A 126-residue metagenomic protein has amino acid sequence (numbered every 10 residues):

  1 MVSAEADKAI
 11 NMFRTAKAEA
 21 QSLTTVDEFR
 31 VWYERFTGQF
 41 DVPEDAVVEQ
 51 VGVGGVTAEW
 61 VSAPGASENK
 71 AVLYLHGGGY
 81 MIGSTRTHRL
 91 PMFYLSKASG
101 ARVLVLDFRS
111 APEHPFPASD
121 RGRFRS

Functional and structural regions predicted by a protein language model:
M1-A66: A glycine/proline-hinged amphipathic helix-loop "lid/cap" segment that gates access to hydrophobic ligand pockets
A58, L75-H76, V105-F108: Short beta-strands and strand-loop turn motifs
E59-S62, R89-Y94: Short, charged beta->alpha transition segments
N69-G79: Short beta-strand element of the alpha/beta-hydrolase
Y80-R86: Glycine/threonine-rich flexible loop motifs
T85, P91, L104-S126: Catalytic nucleophile-loop/oxyanion-hole region of alpha/beta-hydrolase and closely related hydrolase-like folds
